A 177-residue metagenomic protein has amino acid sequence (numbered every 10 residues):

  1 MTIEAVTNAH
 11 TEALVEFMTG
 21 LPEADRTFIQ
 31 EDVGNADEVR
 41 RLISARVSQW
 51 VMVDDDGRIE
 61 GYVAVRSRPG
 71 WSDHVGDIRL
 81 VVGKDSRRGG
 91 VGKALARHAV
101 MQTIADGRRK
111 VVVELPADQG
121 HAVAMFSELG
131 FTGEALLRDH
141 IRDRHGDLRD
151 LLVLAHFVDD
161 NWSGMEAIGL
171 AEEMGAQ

Functional and structural regions predicted by a protein language model:
M1-E16: A short beta-loop-alpha structural element at the N-terminal edge of CoA-dependent acyl/N-acetyltransferase catalytic
N8, G20, T27-D85, A96 (+2 more regions): Acetyl-CoA-dependent GNAT
G57-G61, H121, L148: Glycine-rich acetyl-CoA-binding "A-motif" of GNAT/NAT acetyltransferases
R88-M101, A124-E128: Conserved acetyl-CoA-binding loop-helix of GNAT-fold acetyltransferases
A96, G120-A122, D139-R144: Short glycine/proline-centered loop/turn elements that form peptide/ligand docking sites
V112-L115, S127, T132-R149: Conserved catalytic-core motifs of GNAT/GCN5-like acyltransferases
D139-Q177: C-terminal "cap" of GNAT-fold acetyltransferases
